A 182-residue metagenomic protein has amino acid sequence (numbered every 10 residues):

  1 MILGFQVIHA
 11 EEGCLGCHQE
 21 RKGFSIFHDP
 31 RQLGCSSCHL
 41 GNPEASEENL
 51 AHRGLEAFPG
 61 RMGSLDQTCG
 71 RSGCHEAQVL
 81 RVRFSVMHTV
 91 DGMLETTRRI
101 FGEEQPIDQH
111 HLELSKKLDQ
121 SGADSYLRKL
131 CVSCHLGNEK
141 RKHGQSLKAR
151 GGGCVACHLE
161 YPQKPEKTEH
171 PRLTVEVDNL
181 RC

Functional and structural regions predicted by a protein language model:
I2-C182: Short sequence/structural segments immediately N-terminal
